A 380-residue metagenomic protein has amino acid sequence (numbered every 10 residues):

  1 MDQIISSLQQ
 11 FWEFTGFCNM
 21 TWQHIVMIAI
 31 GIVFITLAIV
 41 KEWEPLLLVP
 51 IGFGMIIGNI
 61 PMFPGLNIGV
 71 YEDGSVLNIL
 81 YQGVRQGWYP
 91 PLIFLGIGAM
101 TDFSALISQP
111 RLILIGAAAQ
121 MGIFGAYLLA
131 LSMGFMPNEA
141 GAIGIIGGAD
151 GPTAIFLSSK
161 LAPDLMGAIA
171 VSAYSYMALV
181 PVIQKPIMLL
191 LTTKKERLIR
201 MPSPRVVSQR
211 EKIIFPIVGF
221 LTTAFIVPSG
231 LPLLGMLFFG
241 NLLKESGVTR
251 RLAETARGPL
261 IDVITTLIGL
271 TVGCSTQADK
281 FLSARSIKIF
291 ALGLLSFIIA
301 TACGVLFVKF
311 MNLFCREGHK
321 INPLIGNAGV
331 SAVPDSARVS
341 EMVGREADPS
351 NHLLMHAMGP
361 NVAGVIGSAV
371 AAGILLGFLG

Functional and structural regions predicted by a protein language model:
M1-E72: N-terminal alpha-helical transmembrane segments of multi-pass membrane transport and channel/translocase proteins
I32, L106-Y127, D279-V305, A357-N361: Entry/N-cap segments of selected transmembrane alpha helices and their immediately preceding amphipathic helices
F34, I57, G83-I107, N241-L243 (+1 more regions): Hydrophobic transmembrane alpha-helices of secondary-active transporters and Na+-translocating membrane complexes
V40-L48, L66-I68, L77-Y81, M100-I115 (+6 more regions): Interfacial helix-loop-helix linkers and transmembrane-helix boundary segments in multi-pass membrane proteins
Q86-G87, F94-M100, I115-G125, L129 (+3 more regions): Alpha-helical membrane segments and immediately flanking helix-loop junctions that form or couple to the substrate/ion
D164-V182, F290-A302, L324-A328: Alpha-helical transmembrane segments
S175-V248: Membrane-embedded hairpin module used as a gating/binding unit in multi-pass transport and secretion proteins
F220-V308: Transmembrane helical segments that form the transport core of multi-pass membrane transport proteins
